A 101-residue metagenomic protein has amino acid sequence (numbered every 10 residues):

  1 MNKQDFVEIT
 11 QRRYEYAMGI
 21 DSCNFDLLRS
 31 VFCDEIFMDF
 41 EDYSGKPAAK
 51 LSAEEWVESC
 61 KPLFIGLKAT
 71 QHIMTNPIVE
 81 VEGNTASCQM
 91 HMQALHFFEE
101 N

Functional and structural regions predicted by a protein language model:
M1-D34, N84: Short, low-complexity N-terminal intrinsically disordered segments enriched in polar/charged residues
R12, S44-G45, E100: Long hydrophobic alpha-helices with heptad-repeat/coiled-coil character
F25-A94: A solvent-exposed, acidic/Ser-Thr-rich amphipathic alpha-helical stretch
L95-N101: Short, cysteine-centered beta-strand-loop-beta hairpins and adjacent loop/turn segments enriched in charged/polar
